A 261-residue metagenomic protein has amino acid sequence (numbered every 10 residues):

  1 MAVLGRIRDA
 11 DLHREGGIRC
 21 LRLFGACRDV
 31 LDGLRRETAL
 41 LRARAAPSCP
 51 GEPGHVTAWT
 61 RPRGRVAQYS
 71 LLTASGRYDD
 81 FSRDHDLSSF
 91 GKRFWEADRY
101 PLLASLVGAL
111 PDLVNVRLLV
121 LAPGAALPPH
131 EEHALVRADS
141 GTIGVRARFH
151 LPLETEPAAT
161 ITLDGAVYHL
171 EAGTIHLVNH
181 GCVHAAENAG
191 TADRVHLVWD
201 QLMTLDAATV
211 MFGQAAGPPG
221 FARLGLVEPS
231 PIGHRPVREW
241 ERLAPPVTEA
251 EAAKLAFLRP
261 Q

Functional and structural regions predicted by a protein language model:
M1-A109: Non-heme Fe(II)/2-oxoglutarate
L113-V116, A126, R146-H150, A158 (+2 more regions): Extracellular structured ligand-interaction cores
L118-T142: Conserved short histidine dyad/triad with adjacent acidic residue
P129-H130, A159-I161, V178-N179, V183-G190: Short beta-strand His + acidic residue motifs that chelate non-heme Fe in jelly-roll/DSBH and cupin folds
R146, P152-E171: A short beta-strand-loop-beta hairpin characteristic of the jelly-roll/cupin
A147-P152, I175-L177, T191-T209: A short hydrophobic beta-strand segment most commonly corresponding to one strand of the jelly-roll/cupin
W199-E239: Double-stranded beta-helix
G225-Q261: Charged/polar low-complexity intrinsically disordered segments, enriched in acidic residues
